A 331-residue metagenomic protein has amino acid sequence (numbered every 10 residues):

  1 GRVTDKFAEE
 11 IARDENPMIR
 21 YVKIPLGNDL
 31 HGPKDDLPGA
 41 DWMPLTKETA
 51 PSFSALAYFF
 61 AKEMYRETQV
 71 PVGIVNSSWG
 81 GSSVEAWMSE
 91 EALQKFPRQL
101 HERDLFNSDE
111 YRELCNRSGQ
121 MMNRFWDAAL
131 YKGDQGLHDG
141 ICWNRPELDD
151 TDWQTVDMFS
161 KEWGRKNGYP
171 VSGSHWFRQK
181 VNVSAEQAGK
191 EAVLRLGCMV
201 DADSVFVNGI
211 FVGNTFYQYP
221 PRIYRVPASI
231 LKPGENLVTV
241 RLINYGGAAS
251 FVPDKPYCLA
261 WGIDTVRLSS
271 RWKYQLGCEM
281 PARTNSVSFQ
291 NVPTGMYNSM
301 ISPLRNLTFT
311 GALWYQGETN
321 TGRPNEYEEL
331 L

Functional and structural regions predicted by a protein language model:
G1-P44, E48, V75-W163, E235-F309: An acidic-aromatic loop/edge-strand motif
P44-A55, S288-F289, Y315-E328: The substrate-binding groove and active-site-proximal loops of carbohydrate-active enzymes, especially glycoside
S52-Y58, G173, F216-I223, G295-M296 (+1 more regions): Short, glycine/acidic-rich beta->alpha junctions
W153, V181-G209, V238-V240: Aromatic-lined ligand-binding clefts that engage carbohydrates, nucleic acids, or primary amines
G164-W176, V212-Y219, F289: Extracellular beta-rich ligand/substrate-recognition surface
P170-S184, P221-Y224, N298: Short beta-strands within extracellular/lumenal beta-sheet-rich domains
C198, V205-P256: Beta-strand-rich ligand-recognition modules
